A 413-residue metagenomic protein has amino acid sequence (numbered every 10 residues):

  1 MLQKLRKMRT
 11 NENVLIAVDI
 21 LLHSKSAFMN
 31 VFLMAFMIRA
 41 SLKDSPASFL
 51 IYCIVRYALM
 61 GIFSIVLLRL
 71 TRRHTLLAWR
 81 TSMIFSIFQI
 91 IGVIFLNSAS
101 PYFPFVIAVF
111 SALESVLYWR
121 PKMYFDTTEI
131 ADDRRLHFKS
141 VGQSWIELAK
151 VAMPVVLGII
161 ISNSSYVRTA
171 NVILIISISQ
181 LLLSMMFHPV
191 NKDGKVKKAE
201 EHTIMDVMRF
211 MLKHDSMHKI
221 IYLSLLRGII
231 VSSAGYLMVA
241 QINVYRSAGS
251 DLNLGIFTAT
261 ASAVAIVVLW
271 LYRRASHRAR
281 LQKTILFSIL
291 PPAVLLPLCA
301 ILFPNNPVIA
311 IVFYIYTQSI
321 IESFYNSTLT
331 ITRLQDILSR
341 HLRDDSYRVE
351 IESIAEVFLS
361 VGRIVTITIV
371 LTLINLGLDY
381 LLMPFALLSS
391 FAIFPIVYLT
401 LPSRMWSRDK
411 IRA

Functional and structural regions predicted by a protein language model:
L2-G61, S216-T258: Helix-loop boundary and gating motifs at the non-cytosolic
V18-N30, V55-S64, I107-I161, L223-V231 (+3 more regions): Substrate-agnostic recognition of the 12-TM MFS/MFS-like secondary transporter fold
V31-S41, L67-R69, A152-A170, I364-A386: Transmembrane alpha-helix termini and helix-breaking/packing motifs in multi-pass membrane transporters
I62-L76, I161, V267-L281: Helix-to-loop junctions at the C-terminal end of transmembrane segments in multipass secondary transporters
A78-V93, K283-C299: Structural signature of the two symmetry-related core transmembrane helices
F95-A108, I301-I315, Y325-L329: Helix-loop junctions at membrane interfaces in 12-TM secondary transporters
T169-M186, L381-L399: Symmetry-related core transmembrane helices of the 12-TM Major Facilitator Superfamily/SLC fold
M185-R209: Flexible cytoplasmic inter-helical loops of multi-pass small-molecule transporters
